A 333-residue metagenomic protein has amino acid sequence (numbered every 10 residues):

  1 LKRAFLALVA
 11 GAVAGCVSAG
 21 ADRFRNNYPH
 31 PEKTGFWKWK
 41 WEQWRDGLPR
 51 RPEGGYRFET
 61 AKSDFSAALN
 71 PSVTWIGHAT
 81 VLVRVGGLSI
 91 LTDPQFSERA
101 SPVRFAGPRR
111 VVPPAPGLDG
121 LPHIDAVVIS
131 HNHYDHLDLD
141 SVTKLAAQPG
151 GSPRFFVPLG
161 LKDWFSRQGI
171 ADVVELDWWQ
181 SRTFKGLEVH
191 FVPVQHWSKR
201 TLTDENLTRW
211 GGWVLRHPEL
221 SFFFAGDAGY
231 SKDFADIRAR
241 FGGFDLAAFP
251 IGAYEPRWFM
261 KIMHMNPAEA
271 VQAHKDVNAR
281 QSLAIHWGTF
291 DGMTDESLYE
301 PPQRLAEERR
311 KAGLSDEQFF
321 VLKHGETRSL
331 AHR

Functional and structural regions predicted by a protein language model:
K2-A7: Sec-dependent signal peptide recognition, specifically the positively charged N-region followed immediately by
A10-C16: Hydrophobic h-region of N-terminal signal peptides that target proteins for export in Gram-negative bacteria
C16-R110, P114-G120, R216-G226, D245-G252 (+2 more regions): Metallo-beta-lactamase
V17-Y28, L121, A126, H133 (+4 more regions): Cap/insert and terminal regions of metallo-dependent hydrolase folds
E32, V81-R84, T183-D245, K261 (+1 more regions): Catalytic core of the metallo-beta-lactamase
T34, F105-F156, D172, G242-A248: Active-site metal-binding motif and surrounding structural segment of the metallo-beta-lactamase
P49-N70, P158-L220, R304-E326, L330-H332: Metallo-beta-lactamase
D140-L145, W164, Q168-G169, D233-I237: A short acidic, amphipathic alpha-helical/loop segment
